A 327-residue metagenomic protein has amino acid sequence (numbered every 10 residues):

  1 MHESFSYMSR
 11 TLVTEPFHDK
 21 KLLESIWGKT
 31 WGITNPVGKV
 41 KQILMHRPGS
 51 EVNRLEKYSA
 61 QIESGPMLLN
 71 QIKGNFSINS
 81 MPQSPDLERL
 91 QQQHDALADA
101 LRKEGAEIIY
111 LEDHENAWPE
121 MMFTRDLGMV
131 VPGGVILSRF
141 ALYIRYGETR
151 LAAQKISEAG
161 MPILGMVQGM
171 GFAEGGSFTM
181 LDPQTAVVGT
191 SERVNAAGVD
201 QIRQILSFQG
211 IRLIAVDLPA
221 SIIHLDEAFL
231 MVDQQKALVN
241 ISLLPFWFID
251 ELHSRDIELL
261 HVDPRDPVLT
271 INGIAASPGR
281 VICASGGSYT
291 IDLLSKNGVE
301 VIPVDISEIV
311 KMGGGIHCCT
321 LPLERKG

Functional and structural regions predicted by a protein language model:
M1-G327: The feature marks the mature, well-folded catalytic cores of soluble enzymes
